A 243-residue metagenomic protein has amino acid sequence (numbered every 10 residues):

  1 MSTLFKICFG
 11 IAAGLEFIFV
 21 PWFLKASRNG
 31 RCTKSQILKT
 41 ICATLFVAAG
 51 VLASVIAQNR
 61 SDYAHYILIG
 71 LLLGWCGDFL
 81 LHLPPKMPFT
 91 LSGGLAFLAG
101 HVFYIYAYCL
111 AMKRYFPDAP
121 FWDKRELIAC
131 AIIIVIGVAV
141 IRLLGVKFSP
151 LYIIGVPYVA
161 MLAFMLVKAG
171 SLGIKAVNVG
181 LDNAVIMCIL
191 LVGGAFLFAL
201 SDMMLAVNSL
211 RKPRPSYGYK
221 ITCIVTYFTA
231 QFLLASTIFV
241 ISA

Functional and structural regions predicted by a protein language model:
M1-A243: Polytopic alpha-helical membrane-helix bundles and their juxtamembrane interface segments in multi-pass membrane
